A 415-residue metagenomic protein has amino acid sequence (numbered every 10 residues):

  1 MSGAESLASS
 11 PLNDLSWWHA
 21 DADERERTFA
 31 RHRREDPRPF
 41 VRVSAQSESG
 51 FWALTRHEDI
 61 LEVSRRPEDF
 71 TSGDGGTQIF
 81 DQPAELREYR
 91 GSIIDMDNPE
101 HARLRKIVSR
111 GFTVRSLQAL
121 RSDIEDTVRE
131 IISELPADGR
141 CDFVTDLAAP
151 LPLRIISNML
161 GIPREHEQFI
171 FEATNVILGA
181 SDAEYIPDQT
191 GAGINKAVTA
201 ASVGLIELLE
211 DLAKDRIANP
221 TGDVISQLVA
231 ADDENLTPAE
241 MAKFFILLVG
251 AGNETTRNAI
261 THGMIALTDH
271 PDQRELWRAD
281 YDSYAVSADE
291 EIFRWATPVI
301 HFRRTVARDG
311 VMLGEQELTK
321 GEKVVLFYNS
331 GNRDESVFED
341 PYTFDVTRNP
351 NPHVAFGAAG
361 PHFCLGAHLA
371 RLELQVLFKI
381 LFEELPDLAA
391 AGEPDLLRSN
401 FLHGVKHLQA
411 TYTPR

Functional and structural regions predicted by a protein language model:
M1-R415: Cytochrome P450
